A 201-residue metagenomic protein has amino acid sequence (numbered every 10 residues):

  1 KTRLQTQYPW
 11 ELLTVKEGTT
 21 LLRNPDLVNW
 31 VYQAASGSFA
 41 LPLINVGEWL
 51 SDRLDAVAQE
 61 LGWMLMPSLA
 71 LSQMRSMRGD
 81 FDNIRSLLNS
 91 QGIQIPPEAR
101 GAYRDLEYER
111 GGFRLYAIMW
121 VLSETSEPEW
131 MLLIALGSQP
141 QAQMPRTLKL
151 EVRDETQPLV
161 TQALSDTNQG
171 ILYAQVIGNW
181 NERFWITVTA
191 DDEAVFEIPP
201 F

Functional and structural regions predicted by a protein language model:
K1-E107: Long, hydrophobic alpha/beta structural blocks
I93-F201: C-terminal, beta-strand-rich globular interaction domains
